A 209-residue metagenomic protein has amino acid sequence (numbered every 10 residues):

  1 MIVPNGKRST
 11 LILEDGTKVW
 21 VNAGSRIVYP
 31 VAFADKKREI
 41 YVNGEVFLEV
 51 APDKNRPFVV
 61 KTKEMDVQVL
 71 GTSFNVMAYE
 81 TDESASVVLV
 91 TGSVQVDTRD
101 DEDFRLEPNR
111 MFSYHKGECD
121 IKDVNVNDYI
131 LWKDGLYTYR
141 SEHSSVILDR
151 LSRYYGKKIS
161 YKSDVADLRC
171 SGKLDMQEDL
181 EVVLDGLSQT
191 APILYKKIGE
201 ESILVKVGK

Functional and structural regions predicted by a protein language model:
M1-K209: A residue-level detector for the "anchor" residue at the start of short, highly conserved motifs
